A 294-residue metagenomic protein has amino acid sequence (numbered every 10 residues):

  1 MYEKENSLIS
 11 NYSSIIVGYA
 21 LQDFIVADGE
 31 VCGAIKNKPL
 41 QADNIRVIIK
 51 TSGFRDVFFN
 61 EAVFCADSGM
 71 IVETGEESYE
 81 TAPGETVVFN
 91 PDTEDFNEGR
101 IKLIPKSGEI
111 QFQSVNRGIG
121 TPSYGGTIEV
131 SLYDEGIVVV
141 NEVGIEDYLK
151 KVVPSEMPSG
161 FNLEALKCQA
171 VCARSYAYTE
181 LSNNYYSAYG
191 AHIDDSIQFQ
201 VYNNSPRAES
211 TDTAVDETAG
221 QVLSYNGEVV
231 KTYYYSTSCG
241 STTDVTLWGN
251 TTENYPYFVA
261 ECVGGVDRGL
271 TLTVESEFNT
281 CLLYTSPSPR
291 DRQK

Functional and structural regions predicted by a protein language model:
M1-S286, R290: Conserved, single-site charged/polar hotspot
